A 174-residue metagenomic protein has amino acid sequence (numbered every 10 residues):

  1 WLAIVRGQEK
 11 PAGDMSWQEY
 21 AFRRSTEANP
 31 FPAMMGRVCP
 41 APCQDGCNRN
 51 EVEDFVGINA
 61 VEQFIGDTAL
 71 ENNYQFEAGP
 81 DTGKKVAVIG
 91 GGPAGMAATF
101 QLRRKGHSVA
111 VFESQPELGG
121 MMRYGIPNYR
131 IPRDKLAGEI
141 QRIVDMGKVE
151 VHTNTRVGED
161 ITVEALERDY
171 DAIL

Functional and structural regions predicted by a protein language model:
W1-R37, A41, V52-P80: Ferredoxin-type iron-sulfur electron-transfer modules in oxidoreductases and energy-metabolism complexes
L2-G13, F22-R24, E51-N59, V88-E159 (+1 more regions): Beta1-alpha1 glycine-rich phosphate/pyrophosphate-binding loop at the start of Rossmann-like nucleotide-binding domains
C47: Long, charge-dense, solvent-exposed interaction surfaces that engage phosphate-rich ligands
P80-V86: A short, charged/proline- and glycine-enriched loop that marks the coil->beta-strand transition at the N-terminal
K84, H107, D171: Short coil/turn segments at beta-strand junctions that form active-site/ligand-binding loops
V88-I89, D171-L174: Short hydrophobic core segments
R168: Structured loop/turn residues at beta-strand edges in well-structured enzyme cores
